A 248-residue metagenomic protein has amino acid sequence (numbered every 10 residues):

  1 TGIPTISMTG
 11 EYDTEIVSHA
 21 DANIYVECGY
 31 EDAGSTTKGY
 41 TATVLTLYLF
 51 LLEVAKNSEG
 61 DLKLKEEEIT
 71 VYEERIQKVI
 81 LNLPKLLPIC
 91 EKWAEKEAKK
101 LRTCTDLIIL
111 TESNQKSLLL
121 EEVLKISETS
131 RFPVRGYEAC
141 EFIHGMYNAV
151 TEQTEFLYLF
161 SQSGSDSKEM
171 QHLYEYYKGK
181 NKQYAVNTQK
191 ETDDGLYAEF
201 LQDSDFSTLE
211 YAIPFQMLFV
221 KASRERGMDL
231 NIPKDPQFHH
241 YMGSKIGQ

Functional and structural regions predicted by a protein language model:
T1-K78, E112, Y147, E152 (+4 more regions): Glycine-rich phosphate-binding loops that contact phosphosugars or nucleotide phosphates
I24, Y30-K38, A42-E155, G227-Q248: Active-site phosphate/pyrophosphate-binding segments
G195-Q248: Peripheral docking tails and interdomain loops at the edges of cofactor- or intermediate-handling domains
